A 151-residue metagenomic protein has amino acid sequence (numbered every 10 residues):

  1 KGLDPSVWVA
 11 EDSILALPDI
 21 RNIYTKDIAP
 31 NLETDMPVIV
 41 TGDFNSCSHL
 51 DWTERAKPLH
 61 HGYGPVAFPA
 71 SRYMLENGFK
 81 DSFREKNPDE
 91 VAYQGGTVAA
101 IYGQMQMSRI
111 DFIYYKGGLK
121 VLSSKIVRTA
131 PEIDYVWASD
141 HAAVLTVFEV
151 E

Functional and structural regions predicted by a protein language model:
K1-E151: Active-site regions of metal-assisted phosphoester/phosphodiester hydrolases, unifying DNase/endonuclease modules
